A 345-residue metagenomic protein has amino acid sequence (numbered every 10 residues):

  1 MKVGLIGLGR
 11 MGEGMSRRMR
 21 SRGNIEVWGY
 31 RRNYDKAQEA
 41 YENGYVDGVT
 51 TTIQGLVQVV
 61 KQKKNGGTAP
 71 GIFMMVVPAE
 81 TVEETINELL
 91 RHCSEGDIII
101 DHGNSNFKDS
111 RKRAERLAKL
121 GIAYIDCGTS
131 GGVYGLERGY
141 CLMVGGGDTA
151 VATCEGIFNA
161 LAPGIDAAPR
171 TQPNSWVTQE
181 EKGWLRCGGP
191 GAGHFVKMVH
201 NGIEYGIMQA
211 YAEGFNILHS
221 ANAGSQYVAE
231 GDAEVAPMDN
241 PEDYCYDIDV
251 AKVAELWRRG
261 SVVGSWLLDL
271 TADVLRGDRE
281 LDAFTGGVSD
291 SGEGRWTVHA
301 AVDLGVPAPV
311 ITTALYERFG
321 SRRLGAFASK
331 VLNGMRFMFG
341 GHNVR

Functional and structural regions predicted by a protein language model:
M1-I72, C93-G96, V133-L136, F337: NAD(P)+-binding Rossmann beta1-loop-alpha1 motif at the extreme N-terminus of oxidoreductases
V27, V49, I99, Y124-I125 (+1 more regions): Hydrophobic beta-strand scaffold residues
M74-L89, N106-D109: Beta-loop-alpha module in the N-terminal Rossmann-like domain of NAD(P)-dependent dehydrogenases, especially those
M75-V77, H102, A160: Short, well-ordered coil/turn residues at beta-beta hairpins and beta-strand->alpha-helix junctions within
I98, H102-V151: Rossmann-fold NAD(P)-binding glycine/threonine-rich loop
G139, M143, T153, I165-H342: Helical "substrate-binding/catalytic lid" subdomain of Rossmann-like NAD(P)-dependent dehydrogenases/reductases
T149-L161: Phosphate/pyrophosphate-binding betaalpha-module
